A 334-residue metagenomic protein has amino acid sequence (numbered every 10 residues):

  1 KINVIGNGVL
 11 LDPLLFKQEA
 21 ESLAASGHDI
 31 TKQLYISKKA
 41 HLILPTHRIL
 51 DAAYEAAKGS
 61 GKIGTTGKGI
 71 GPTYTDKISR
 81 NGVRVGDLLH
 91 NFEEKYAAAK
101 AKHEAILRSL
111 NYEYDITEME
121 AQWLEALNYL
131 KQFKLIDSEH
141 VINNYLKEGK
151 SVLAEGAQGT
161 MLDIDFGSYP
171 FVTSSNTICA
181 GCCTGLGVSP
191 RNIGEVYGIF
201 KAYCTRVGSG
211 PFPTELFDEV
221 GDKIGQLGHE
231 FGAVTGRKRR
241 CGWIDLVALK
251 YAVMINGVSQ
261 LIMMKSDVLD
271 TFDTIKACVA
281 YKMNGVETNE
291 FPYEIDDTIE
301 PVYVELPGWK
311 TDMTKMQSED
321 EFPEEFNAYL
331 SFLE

Functional and structural regions predicted by a protein language model:
K1-E334: Non-transmembrane, aqueous-exposed alpha-helical and coiled segments at domain scale
